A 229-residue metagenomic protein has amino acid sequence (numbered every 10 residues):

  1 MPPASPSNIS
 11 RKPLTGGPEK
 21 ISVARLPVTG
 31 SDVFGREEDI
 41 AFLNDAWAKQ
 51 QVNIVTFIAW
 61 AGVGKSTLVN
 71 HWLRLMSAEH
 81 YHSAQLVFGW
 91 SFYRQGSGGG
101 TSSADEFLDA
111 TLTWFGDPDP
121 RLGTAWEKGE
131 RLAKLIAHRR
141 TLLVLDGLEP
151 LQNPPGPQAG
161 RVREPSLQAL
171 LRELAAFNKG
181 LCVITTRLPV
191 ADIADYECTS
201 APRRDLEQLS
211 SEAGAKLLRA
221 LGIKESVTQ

Functional and structural regions predicted by a protein language model:
P2-L43: Conserved adenine-nucleotide phosphate-binding loops and their immediately adjacent elements
P6, S22-G30, F57, A61-V63 (+3 more regions): Contiguous N-terminal and early-domain "leader" segments and peripheral loops that mark the onset or edge of a domain
G16-E19, L26-P27, T56, V144 (+2 more regions): Preference for short coil/turn "hinge" residues that link or interrupt alpha-helices
G17, R36-D39, T67-H71, S102-T113 (+1 more regions): Alpha-helical sensor/transducer elements of the RecA-like P-loop NTPase core
R25, L135-A137, A176: Short, flexible hinge/linker loops that cap or flank conserved catalytic cores
S31-F34, T124, V162: Residue-level "hotspot" positions that anchor or transmit function at local structural transition points
D32-V33, G89, D205: Conserved beta-strand positions that form and line the central face of beta-propeller blades
E38-A48, V52-A159, S200, R219: Post-nucleotide-binding-loop coupling segment downstream of the phosphate-binding loop, primarily in RecA-like P-loop
